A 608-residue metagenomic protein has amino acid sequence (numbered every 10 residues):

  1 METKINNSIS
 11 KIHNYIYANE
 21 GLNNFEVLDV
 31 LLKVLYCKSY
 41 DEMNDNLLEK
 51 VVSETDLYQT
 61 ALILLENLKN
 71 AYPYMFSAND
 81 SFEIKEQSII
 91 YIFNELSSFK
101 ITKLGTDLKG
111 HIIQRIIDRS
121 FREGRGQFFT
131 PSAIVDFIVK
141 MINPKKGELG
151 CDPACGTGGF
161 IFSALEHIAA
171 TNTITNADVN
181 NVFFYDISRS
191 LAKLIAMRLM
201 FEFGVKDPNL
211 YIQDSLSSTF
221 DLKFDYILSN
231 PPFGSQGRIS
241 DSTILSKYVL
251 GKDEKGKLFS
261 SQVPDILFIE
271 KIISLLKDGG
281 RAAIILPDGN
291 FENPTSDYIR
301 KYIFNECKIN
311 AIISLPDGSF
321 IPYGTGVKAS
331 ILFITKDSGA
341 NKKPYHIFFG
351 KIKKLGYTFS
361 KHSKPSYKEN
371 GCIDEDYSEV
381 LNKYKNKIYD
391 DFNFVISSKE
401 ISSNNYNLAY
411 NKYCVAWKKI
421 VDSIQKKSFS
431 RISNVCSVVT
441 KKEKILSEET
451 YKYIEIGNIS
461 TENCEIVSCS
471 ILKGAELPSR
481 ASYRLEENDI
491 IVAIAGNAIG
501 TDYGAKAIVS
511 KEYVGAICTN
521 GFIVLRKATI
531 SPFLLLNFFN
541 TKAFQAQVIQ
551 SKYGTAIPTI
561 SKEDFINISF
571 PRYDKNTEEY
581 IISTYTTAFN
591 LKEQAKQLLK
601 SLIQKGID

Functional and structural regions predicted by a protein language model:
L31-R119: Long recognition/docking surfaces used for binding and targeting
Q127-S229, G234-R238, P287-G289, Y298-R300 (+1 more regions): Conserved S-adenosyl-L-methionine
A196, L258-F320, T325-I334: Conserved Class I SAM-dependent methyltransferase catalytic core
P322-K427: Flexible, glycine-/basic-rich loop-and-beta segments that form/coincide with the SAM-dependent methyltransferase
L332, N411, G515-I523, K552-T577: A short glycine-rich beta-alpha junction/loop motif
K383-K444, R572-D608: Non-catalytic DNA-recognition/assembly elements of restriction-modification systems
S433-E443, I459-D489: Sequence-specific dsDNA recognition surfaces
E487-F539: A short beta-sheet element
